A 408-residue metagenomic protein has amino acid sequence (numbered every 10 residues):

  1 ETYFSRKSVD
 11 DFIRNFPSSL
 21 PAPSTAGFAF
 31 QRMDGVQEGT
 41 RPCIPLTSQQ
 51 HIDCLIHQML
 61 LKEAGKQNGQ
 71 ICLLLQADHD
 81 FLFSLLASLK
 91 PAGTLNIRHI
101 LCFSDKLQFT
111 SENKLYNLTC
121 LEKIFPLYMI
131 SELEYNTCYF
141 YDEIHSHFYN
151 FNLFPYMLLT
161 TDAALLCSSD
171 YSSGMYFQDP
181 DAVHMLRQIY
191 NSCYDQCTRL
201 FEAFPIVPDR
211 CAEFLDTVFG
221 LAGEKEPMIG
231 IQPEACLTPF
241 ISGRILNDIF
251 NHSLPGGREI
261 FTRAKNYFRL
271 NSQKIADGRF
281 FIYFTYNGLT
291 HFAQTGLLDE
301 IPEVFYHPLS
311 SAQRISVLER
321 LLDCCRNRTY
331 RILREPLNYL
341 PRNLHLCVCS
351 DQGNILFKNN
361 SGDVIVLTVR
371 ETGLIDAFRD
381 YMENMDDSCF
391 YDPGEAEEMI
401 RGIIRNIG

Functional and structural regions predicted by a protein language model:
E1-T2: Basic, Lys/Arg-rich alpha-helical nucleic-acid-recognition elements, primarily the DNA-binding modules of transcription
F12-G39: Short, compositionally biased "basic patch" segments
T40-D392, G402: Hydrophobic protein-protein interaction segments
G402-G408: Non-catalytic regulatory/interaction regions at protein termini and inter-domain linkers
